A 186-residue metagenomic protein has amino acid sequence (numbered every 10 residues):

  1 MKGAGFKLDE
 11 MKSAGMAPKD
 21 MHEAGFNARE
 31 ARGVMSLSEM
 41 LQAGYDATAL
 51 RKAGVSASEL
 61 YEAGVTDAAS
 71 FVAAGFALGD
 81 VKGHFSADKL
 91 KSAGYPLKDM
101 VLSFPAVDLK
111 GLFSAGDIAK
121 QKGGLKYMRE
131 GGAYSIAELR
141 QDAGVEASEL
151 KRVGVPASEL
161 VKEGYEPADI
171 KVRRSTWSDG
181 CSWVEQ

Functional and structural regions predicted by a protein language model:
M1-Q186: General marker for long, soluble alpha-helical cores
